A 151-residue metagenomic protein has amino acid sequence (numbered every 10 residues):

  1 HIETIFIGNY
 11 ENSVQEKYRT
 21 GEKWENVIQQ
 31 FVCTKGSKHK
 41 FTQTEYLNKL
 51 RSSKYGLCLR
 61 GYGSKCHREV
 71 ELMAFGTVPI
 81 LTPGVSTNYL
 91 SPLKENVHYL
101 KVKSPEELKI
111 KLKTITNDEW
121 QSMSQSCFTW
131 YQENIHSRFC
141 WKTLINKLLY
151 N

Functional and structural regions predicted by a protein language model:
H1-F75, L81-E95, E133-K142, N146-K147: Nucleotide-sugar donor-binding catalytic core of glycosyltransferases
N12-Q15, P105-I110: A short acidic, often aromatic-flanked loop/helix-cap motif at beta-alpha or helix-coil junctions that lines enzyme
K40, P105-E106, Q121: Amphipathic alpha-helical repeat elements characteristic of tetratricopeptide repeat
I80-L81, K101: Conserved active-site loop/cleft motifs that coordinate metal ions or position small ligands
E95-V97, Q121: Short helix/strand-bridging catalytic loops that position acidic/His residues to coordinate divalent metals and engage
H98-P105, I115: Conserved acidic donor-binding segment of nucleotide-sugar-dependent glycosyltransferases
I110-W130: Conserved donor-nucleotide binding/catalytic region of nucleotide-linked donor-dependent transferases
I115, W130, T143-N151: C-terminal alpha-helix
